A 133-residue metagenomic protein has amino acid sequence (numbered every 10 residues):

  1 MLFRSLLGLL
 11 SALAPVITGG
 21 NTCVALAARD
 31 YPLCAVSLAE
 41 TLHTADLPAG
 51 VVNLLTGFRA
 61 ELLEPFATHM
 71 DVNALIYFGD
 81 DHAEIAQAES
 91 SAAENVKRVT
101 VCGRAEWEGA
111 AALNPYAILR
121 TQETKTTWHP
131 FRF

Functional and structural regions predicted by a protein language model:
M1-P48: Conserved small-residue-rich beta-alpha loop and adjacent elements that most often cradle the phosphate/pyrophosphate
A14-I17, P65, S91: Hydrophobic/aromatic ligand-binding patch that stacks against planar heteroaromatic rings of cofactors or nucleotides
G20, V52, F66: Residue-level signal for inorganic ion chemistry
C23-L26, N53-L55, A74-I76: Short hydrophobic alpha-helical runs that function as membrane-insertion/retention elements
P32, P65, I85-E89: Conserved PLP-enzyme active-site core in the AAT-like
A49, T56, G103: Short loop/edge segments at beta-strand edges and connector loops that shape dinucleotide/nucleotide cofactor-binding
E61-L62: Short acidic active-site motifs
M70, I76-F133: C-terminal segments
